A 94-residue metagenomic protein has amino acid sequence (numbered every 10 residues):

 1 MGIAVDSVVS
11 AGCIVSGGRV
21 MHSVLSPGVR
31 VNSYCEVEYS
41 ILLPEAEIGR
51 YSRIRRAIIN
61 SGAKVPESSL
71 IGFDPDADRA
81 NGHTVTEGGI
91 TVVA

Functional and structural regions predicted by a protein language model:
M1-A94: Left-handed beta-helix
